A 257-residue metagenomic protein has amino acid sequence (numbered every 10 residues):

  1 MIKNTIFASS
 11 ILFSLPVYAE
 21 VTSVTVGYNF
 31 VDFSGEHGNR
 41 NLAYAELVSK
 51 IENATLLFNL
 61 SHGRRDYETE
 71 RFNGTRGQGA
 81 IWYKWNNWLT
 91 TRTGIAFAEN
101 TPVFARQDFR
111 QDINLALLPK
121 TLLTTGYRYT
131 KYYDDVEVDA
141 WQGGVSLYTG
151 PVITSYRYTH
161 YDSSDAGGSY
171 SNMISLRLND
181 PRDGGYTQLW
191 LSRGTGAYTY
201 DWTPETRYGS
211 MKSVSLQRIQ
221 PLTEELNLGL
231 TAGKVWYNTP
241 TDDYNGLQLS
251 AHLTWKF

Functional and structural regions predicted by a protein language model:
M1-S23, E52-T55, W88, F257: Cleavable N-terminal export/targeting peptides
I2-K3, Y83, Q217: Generic cytosolic/nucleocytoplasmic N-terminal low-complexity/intrinsically disordered segments
A19-F30, I51-F58, T91, T187-W190: Transmembrane beta-strand segments of Gram-negative outer membrane beta-barrel proteins
N29-Y44, N59-A80, G94-D112, A116-L249: Outer-membrane beta-barrel translocator/channel fold
Y44-E52: Short, flexible N-terminal segments of the mature chain
A80-R92: Transmembrane beta-barrel wall of Gram-negative outer-membrane proteins
R177-L178, L253-F257: Short beta-strand-to-coil "C-cap" segments at the C-terminal boundary of structured domains/repeats, marking
